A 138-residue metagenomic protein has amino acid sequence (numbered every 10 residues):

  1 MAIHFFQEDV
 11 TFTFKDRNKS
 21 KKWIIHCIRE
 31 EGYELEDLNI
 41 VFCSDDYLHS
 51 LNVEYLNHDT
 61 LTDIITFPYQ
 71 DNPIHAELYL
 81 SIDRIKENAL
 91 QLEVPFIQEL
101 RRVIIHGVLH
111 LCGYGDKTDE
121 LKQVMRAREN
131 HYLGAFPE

Functional and structural regions predicted by a protein language model:
M1-R101, L111-E138: An acidic/histidine-cluster motif and surrounding catalytic segment that typifies divalent-metal-assisted enzyme active
